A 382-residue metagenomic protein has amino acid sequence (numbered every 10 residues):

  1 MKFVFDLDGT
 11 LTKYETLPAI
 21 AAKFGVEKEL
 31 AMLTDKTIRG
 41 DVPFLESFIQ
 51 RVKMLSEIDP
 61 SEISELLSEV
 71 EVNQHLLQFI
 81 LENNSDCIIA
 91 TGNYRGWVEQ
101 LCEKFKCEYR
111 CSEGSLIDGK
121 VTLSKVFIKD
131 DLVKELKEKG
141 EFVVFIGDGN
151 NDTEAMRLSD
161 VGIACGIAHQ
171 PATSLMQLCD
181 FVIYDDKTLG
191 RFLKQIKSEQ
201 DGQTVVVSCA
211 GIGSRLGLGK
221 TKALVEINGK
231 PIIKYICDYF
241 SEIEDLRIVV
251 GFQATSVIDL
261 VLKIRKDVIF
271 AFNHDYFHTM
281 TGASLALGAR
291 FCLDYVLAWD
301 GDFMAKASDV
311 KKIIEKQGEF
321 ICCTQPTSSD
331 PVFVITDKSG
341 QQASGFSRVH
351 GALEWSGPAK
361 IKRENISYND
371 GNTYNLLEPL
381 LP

Functional and structural regions predicted by a protein language model:
M1-E113, I117: Alpha-helical substrate-recognition element adjacent to the catalytic core
F5-L7, C165, W299: Catalytic metal- and UDP-sugar-binding loop of GT-A-like glycosyltransferases, i.e., residues flanking the conserved
T10-L11, N150, F303-A305: A short, conserved beta-strand element in the Rossmann-like catalytic core that flanks the donor/metal-binding loop
E71-Q203: C-terminal cap/substrate-recognition subdomain and adjoining C-terminal extension of metal-dependent phosphatase-like
D148, G211, D302: Active-site glycine-centered loops adjacent to acidic/histidine catalytic or metal-binding residues that shape
Q200-A254: N-terminal glycine-rich phosphate-binding loop and ensuing alpha1 helix
D259-K338: Conserved beta-loop-beta/alpha segment of the NTase-like Rossmann-fold superfamily that binds/positions NTPs
K306-P379: Conserved core of the sugar-phosphate nucleotidyltransferase
